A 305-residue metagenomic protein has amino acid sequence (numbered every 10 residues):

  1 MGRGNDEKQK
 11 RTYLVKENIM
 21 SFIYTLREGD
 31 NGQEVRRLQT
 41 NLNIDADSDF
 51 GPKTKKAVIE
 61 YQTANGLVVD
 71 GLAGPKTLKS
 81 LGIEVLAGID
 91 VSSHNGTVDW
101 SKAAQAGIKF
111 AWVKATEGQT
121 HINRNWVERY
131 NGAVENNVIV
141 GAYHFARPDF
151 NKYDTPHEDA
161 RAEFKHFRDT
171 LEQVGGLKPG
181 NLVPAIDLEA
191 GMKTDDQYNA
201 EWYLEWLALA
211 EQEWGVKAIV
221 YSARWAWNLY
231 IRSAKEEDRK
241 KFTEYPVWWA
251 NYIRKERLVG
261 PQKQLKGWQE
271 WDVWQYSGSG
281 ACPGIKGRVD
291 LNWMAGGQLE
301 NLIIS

Functional and structural regions predicted by a protein language model:
M1-I19: Short, Lys/Arg-enriched N-terminal segments with co-localized hydrophobic residues within the first ~10-30 amino acids
T12-V15, E34, T170-Q173: Catalytic phosphate/metal-binding cores of nucleic-acid and nucleotide-processing enzymes, i.e., regions that mediate
L14-M20, K79-L86, I304-S305: Low-complexity, Pro/Thr/Ser/Gly/Ala-rich linker/spacer regions in secreted, extracellular modular proteins
F22-L81: Short acidic, glycine/serine/threonine-rich helix-capping segments at coil-helix boundaries
L42-A46, Q62-V69, G107, A115 (+7 more regions): Sec/Tat-exported extracytoplasmic proteins
E84-S93, A234-S305: Functionally critical loop-and-helix segments that line ligand-binding/catalytic clefts of soluble enzyme domains
V85-Q105, W112-E213: Substrate-binding cleft of extracellular glycoside hydrolase catalytic domains
K178-Q262: Catalytic domains of cell-wall/extracellular-matrix polysaccharide-remodeling enzymes, centered on de-N-acetylation
